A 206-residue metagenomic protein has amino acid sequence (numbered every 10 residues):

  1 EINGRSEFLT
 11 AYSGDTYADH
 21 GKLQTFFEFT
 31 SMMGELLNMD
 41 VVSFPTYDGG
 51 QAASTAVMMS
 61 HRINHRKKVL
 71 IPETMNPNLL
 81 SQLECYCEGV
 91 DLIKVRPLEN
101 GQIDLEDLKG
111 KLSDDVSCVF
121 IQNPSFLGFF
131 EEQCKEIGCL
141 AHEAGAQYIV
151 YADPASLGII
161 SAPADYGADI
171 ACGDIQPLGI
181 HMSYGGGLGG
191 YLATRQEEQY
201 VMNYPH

Functional and structural regions predicted by a protein language model:
E1-E7, S13-G14, L80, S183 (+1 more regions): Short capping/connector residues at structural and topological boundaries
I2-A52: Conserved N-terminal alpha-helix of the aminotransferase class I/II PLP-enzyme fold
Q51-H206: Conserved PLP-enzyme active-site core in the AAT-like
